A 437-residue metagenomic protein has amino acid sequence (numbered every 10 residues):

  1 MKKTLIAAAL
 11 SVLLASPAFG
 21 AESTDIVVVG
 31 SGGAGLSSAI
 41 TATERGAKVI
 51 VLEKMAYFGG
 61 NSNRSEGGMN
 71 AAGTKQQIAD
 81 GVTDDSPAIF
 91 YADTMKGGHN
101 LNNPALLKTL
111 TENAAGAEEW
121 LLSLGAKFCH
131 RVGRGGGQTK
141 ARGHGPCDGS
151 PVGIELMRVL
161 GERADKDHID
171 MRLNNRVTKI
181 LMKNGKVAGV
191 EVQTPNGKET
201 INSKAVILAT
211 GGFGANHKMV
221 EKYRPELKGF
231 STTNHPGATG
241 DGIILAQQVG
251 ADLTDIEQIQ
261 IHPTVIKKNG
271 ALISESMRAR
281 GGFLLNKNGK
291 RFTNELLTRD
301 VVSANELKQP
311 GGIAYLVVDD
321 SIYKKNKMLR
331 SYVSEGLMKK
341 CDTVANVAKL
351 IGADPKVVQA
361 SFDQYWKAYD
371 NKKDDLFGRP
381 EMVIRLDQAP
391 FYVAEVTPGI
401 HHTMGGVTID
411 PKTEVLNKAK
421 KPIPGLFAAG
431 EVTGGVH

Functional and structural regions predicted by a protein language model:
M1-G20: Gram-negative bacterial Sec-dependent N-terminal signal peptides
A21-A34, I50: Beta1/beta-strand and adjacent pyrophosphate-binding region of the FAD-binding site in flavoprotein oxidoreductases
E22-T24, T194-A205, P422: Core beta-strand elements of the Rossmann-like FAD/NAD(P) dinucleotide-binding domain in flavoenzyme oxidoreductases
G30, S203, A209-T210, K287 (+1 more regions): Short, well-ordered coil/turn residues at beta-beta hairpins and beta-strand->alpha-helix junctions within
A47-K48, K54-D170, N174-K179, L284-L296 (+1 more regions): Conserved N-terminal/central alpha/beta ligand/cofactor-binding core
K179, V357-V436: A glycine-rich dinucleotide-binding beta-alpha-beta segment and adjacent secondary-structure elements that constitute
I201-I266: Glycine-rich loop(s) and the adjacent beta-strand/alpha-helix scaffold that form part
I243-L245, V249-V357: An anion/pyrophosphate-binding glycine-rich loop and adjacent beta-alpha core in soluble alpha-beta enzymes
